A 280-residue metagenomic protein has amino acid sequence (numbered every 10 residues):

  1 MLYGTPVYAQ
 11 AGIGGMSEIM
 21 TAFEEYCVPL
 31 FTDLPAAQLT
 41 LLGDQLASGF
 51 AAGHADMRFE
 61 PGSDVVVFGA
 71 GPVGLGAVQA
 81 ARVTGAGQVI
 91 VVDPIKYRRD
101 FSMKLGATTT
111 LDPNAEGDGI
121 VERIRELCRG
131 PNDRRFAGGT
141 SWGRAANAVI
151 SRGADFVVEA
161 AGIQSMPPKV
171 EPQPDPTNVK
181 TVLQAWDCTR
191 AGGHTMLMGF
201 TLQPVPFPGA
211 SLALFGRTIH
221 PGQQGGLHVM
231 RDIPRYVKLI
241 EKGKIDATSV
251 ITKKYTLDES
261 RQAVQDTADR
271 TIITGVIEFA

Functional and structural regions predicted by a protein language model:
M1-C27: Glycine-rich phosphate/adenylate-binding loop and adjacent beta-alpha elements of nucleotide- or dinucleotide-binding
E25-Y26, F31-E122: Mid-domain Rossmann-like dinucleotide-binding core that forms the NAD(H)/NADP(H) cofactor-binding site
D56-P61, R82-T84, D100, K104-T218: Glycine-rich cofactor phosphate-binding loops and adjacent beta1-alpha1 units of small-molecule cofactor enzyme domains
V66, I90, H194-M196, H220 (+1 more regions): Structural detector of well-ordered beta-strand residues that form the stable sheet scaffold of enzyme domains
P94-I95, T201, G225: Residues in the short beta-alpha loop(s) of Rossmann-like NAD(P)-binding domains
A145-N147, Q173, L183, D187 (+1 more regions): C-terminal hydrophobic helical "lid"/dimerization subdomain of Rossmann-like NAD(P)H-dependent oxidoreductases
A191-M196, F207-S249: Rossmann-fold dehydrogenase core element
